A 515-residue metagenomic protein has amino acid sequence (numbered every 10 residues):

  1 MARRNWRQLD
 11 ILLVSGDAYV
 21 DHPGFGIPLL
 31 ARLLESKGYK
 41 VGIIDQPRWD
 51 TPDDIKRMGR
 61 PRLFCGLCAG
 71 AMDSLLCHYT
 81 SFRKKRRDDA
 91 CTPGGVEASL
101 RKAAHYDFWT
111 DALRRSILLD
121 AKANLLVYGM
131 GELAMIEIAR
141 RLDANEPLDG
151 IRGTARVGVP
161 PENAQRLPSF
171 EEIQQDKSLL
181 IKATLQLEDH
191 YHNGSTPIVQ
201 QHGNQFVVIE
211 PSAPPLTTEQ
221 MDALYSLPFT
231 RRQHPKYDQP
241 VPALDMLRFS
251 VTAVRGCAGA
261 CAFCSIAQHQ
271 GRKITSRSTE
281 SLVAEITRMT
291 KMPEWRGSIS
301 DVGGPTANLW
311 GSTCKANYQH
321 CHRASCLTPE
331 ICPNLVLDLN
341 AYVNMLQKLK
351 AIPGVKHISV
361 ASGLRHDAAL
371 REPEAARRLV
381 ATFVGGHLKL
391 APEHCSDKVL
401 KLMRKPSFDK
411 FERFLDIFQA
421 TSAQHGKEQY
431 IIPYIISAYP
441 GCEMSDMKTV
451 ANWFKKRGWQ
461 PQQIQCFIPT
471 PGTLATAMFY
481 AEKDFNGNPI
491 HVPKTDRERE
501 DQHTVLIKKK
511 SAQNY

Functional and structural regions predicted by a protein language model:
M1-Q8, A18, I181-S250: N-terminal [4Fe-4S]-dependent radical SAM core
L13-G16, L29, I44, R48-W49 (+2 more regions): Conserved SAM/AdoMet-binding glycine-rich loop
V14-Y19, D238-S265, S298, I468: N-terminal pre-triad scaffold of radical SAM enzymes
G26, I43-G203, V207-E210, A481-E482 (+2 more regions): Glycine-rich beta-alpha loop elements in corrinoid/cobalamin-binding modules across cobalamin-dependent enzymes
L29-V41: Short helix-loop-beta junction
D50, P147-L179, A183, L187 (+7 more regions): Terminal amphipathic helices with adjacent charged low-complexity linkers/tails
D73-F82, L100-K102, E132-E137, G158-N163 (+9 more regions): Flexible glycine/acidic-rich beta-alpha junction loops that bind and position SAM and/or redox cofactors in anaerobic
N124, L224, C261, L282 (+2 more regions): Conserved, mostly hydrophobic/aromatic
